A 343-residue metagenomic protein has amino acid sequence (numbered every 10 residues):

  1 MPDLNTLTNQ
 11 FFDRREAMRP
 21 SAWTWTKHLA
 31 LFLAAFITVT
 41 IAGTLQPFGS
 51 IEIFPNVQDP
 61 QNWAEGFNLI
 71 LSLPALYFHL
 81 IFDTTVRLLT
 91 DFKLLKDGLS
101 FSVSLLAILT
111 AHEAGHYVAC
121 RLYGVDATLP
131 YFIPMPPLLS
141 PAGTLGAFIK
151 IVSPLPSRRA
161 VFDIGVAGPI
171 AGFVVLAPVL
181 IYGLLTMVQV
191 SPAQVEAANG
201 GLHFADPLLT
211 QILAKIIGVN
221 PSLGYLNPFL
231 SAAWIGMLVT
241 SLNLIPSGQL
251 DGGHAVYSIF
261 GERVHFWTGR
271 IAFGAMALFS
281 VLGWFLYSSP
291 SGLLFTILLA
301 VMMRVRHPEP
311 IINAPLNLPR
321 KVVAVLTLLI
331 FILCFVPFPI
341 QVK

Functional and structural regions predicted by a protein language model:
M1-K343: Hydrophobic transmembrane alpha-helices and their immediate loop junctions in multi-pass integral membrane proteins
